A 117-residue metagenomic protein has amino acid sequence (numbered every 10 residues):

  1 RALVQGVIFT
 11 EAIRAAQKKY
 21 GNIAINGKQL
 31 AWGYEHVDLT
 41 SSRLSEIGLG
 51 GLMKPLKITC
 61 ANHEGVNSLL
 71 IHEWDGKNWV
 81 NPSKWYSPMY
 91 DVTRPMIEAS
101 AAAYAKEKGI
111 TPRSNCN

Functional and structural regions predicted by a protein language model:
R1-Q5: A short beta-strand-to-alpha-helix junction
G6, T10-S83: Segments of small-molecule ligand-sensing domains
T59-A61, R113-N117: Sequence contexts marking disulfide-bonded cysteines in secreted/extracellular proteins
W85-S114: Short, cationic low-complexity segments
